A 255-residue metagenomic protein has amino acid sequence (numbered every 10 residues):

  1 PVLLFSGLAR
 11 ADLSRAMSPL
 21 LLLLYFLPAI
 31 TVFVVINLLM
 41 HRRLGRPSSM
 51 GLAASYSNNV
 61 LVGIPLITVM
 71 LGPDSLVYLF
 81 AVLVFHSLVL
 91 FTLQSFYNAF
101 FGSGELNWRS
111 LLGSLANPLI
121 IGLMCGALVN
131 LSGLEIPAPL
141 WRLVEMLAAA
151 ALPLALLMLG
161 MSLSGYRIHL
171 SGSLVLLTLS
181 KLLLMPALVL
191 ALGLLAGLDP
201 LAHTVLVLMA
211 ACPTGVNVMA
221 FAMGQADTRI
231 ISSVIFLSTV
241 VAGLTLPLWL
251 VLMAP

Functional and structural regions predicted by a protein language model:
P1-P255: Alpha-helical transmembrane segments of multi-pass small-molecule/ion transporters
